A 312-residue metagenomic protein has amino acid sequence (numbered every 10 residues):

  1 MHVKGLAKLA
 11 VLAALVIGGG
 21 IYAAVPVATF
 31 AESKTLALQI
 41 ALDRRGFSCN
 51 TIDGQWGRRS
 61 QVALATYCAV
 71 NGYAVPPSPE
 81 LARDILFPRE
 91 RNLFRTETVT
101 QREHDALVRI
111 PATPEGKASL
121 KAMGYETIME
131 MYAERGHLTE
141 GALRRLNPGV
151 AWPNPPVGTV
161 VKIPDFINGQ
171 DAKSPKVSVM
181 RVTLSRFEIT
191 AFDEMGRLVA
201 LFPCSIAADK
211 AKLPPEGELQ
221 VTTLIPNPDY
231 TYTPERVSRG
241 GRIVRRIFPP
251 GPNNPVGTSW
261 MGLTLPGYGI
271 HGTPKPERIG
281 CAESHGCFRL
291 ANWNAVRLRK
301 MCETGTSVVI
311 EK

Functional and structural regions predicted by a protein language model:
H2-A10: Bacterial N-terminal signal peptides that target proteins for export
T29-Q61, V99-H137: Primarily a LysM-type cell-wall glycan-binding module
L36, I40, R58-T66, T127-E134 (+4 more regions): Solvent-exposed, polar/charged alpha-helical surfaces in well-ordered, non-transmembrane soluble domains, broadly
D43-F47, A65-Y73, F87, E134-L138 (+5 more regions): Sec-exported extracytoplasmic/periplasmic mature domains
R58-H104, R144-P175, V179: Extracellular LysM carbohydrate-binding repeats and other cell-envelope/extracellular binding modules
K121-L201: Secretory/export targeting leaders with adjacent low-complexity proregions
I167, K173-T273: Gly/Pro-biased beta-strand-loop elements
F248-S259, T264-K312: C-terminal soluble interaction/assembly domains
